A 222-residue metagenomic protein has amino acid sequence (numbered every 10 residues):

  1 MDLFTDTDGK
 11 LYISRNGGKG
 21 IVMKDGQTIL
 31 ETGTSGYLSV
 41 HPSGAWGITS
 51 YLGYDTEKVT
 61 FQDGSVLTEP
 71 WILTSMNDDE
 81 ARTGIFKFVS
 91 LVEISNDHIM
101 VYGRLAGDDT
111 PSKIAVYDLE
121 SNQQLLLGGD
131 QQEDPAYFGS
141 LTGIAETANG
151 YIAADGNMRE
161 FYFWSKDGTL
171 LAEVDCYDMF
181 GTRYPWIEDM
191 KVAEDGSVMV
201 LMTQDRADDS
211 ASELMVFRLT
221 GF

Functional and structural regions predicted by a protein language model:
M1-F222: Eukaryotic scaffold repeat domains enriched in small/polar residues
